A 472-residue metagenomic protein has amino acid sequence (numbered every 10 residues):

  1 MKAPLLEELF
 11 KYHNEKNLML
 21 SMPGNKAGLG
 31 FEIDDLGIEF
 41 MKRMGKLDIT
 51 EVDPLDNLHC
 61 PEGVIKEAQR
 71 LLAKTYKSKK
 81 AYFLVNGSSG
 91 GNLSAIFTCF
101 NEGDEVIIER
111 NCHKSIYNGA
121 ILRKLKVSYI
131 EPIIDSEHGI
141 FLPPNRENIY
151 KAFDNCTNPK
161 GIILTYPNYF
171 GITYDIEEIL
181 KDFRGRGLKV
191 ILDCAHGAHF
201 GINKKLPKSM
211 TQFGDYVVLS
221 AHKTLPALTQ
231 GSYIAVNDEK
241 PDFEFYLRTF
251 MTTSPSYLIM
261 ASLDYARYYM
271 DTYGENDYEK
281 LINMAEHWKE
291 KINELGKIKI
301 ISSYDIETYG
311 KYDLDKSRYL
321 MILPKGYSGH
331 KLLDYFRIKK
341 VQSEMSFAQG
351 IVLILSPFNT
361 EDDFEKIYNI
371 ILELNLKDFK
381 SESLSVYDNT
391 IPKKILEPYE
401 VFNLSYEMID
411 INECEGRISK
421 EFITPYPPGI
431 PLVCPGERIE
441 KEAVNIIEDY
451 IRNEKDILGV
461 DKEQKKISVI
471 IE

Functional and structural regions predicted by a protein language model:
M1-G63, L188, P428: N-terminal "arm"/small-domain region of PLP-dependent enzymes with the aminotransferase-like
L5-F10, L18, C60, S88-I301 (+1 more regions): Conserved PLP-enzyme active-site core in the AAT-like
G45-S88: Conserved N-terminal alpha-helix of the aminotransferase class I/II PLP-enzyme fold
L55, Y82-L84, I162-T165, V352-S356: Short glycine-rich or small-residue beta-strand-to-loop segments that form or flank ligand, phosphate, metal/Fe-S
L122-Y129, R452-K462: Short, compositionally biased
E290-V460: Conserved C-terminal alpha-helix-loop-beta "cap" of PLP-dependent enzymes that closes/shapes the active-site mouth
V460-E472: Terminal helix/beta-alpha structural elements that buttress the NAD(P)+-binding lobe
